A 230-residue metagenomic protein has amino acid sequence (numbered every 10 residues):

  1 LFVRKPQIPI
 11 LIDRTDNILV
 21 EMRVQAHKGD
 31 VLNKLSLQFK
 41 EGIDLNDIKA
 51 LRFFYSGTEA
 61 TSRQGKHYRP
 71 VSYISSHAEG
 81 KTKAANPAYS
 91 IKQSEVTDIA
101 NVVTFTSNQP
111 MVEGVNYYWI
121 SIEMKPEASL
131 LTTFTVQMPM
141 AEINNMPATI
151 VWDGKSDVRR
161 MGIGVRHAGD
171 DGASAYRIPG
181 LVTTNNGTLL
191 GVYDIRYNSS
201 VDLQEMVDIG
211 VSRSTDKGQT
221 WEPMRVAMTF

Functional and structural regions predicted by a protein language model:
L1-R160: Exposed, polar/acidic Ser/Thr-rich sequence context and nearby capping/turn residues that mark flexible linkers
T58, Y89-S94, G114-W119, E123 (+1 more regions): Asp-box/BNR beta-propeller blade signature and adjacent active/binding-site loops in extracellular glycan-interacting
